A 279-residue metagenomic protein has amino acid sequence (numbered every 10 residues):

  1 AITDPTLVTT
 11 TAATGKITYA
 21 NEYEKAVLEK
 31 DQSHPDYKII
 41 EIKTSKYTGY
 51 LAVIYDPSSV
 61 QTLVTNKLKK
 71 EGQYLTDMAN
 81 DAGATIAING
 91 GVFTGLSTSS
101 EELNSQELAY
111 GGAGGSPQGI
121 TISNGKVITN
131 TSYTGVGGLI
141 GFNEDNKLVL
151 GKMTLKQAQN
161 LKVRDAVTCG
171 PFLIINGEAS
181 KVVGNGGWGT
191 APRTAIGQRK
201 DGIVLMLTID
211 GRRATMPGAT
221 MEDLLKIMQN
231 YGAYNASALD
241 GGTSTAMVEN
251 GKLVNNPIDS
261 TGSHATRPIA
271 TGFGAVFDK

Functional and structural regions predicted by a protein language model:
A1-S132: Zymogen propeptides
E29, L96-N185: Active-site-adjacent helix-turn-beta-strand microarchitecture at beta-sheet edges that either contains or buttresses
K46-L51, V136-G137, T190-A195, A270: Short glycine-rich loop/turn motifs
I54-D56, A87-V92, M153, T208-D210 (+1 more regions): Active-site-proximal beta-strand/loop segments in catalytic clefts of secreted hydrolases
S58, N146-L148, G202, T243: Structural signal for glycine-centered tight turns and loop->strand junctions in beta-sheet-rich domains
N66-E71, T154-A158, I209-R213: Short, solvent-exposed aromatic-acidic interface loops
I86-G90, F142, L150, I175 (+2 more regions): General beta-strand structural signal in soluble alpha/beta enzymes
E102-N130, V182-Y234, L239, S244-K279: Conserved, well-ordered active-site substructure
